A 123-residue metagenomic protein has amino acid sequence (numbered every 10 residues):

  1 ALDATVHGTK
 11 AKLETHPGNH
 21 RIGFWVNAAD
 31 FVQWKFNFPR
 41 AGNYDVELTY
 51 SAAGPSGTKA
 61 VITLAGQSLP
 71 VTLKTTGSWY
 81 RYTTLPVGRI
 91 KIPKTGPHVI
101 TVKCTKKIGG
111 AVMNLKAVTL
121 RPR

Functional and structural regions predicted by a protein language model:
A1-R123: Extracytoplasmic
